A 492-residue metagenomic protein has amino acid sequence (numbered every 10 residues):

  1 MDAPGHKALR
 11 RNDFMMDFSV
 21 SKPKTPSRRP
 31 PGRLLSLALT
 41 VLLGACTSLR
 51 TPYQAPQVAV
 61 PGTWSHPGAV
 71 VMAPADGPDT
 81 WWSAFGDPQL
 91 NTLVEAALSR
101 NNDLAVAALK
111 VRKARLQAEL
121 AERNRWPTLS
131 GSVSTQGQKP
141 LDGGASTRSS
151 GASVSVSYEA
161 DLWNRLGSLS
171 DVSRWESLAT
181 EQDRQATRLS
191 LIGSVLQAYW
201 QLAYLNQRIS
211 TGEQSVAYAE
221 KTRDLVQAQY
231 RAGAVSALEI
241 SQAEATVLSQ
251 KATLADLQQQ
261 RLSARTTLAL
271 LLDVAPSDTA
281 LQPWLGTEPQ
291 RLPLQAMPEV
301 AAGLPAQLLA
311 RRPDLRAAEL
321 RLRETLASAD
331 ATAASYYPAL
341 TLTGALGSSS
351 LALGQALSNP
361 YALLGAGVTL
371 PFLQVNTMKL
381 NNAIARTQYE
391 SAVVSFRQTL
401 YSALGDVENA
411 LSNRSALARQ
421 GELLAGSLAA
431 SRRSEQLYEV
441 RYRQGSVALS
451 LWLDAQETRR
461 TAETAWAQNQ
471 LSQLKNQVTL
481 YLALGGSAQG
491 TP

Functional and structural regions predicted by a protein language model:
M1-R29: N-terminal secretory signal peptides that target proteins for export/translocation
M16-V20, P30-S99, R174, Q258-A310 (+3 more regions): Terminal intrinsically disordered/low-complexity segments used for targeting and assembly
V70-F85, E95, S132-S155, L169 (+4 more regions): Small/polar, glycine/serine/threonine/aspartate-rich low-complexity segments that form flexible
A105-V106, E122-R123, A160-R188, L238 (+6 more regions): Sec/SRP-type N-terminal targeting helices
N124, S134-Q138, S157-E159, L205 (+5 more regions): Outer-membrane beta-barrel pore domains and translocons
L166, Q182-L304, N413, L437 (+2 more regions): Periplasmic alpha-helical coiled-coil/stalk elements that build and connect Gram-negative outer-membrane
G233-S236, A403, A410, G445-L449: Alpha-helical heptad-repeat coiled-coil segments that mediate oligomerization/polymerization in large
S249-S277, T332, G426-L484: Short segments within alpha-helical structural elements
